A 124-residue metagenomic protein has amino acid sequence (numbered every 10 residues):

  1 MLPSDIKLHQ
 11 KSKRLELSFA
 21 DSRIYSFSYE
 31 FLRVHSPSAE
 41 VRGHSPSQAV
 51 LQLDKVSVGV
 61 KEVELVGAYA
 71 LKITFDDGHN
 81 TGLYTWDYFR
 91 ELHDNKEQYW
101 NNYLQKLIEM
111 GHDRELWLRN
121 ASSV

Functional and structural regions predicted by a protein language model:
M1-V124: Motif-centric detector for short Cys/His coordination patterns
